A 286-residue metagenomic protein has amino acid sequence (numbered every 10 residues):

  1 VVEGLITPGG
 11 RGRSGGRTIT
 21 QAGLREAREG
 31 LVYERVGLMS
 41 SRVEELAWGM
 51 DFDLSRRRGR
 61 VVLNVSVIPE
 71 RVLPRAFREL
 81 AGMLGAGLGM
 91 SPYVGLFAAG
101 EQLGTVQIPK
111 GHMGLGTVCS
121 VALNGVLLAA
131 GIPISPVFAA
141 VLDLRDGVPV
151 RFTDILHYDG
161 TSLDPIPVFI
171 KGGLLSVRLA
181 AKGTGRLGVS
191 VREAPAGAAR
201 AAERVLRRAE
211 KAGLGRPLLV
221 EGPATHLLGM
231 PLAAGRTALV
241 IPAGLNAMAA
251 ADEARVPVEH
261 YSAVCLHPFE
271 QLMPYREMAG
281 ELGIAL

Functional and structural regions predicted by a protein language model:
V1-E3: Short amphipathic alpha-helical interaction segments
I6-G10, R17-R25, G37, L54-L286: Conserved mixed alpha/beta catalytic, RNA-binding, or beta-rich assembly cores of soluble enzyme, regulatory
G23-W48: Conserved segment of winged-helix/HTH DNA-binding domains
